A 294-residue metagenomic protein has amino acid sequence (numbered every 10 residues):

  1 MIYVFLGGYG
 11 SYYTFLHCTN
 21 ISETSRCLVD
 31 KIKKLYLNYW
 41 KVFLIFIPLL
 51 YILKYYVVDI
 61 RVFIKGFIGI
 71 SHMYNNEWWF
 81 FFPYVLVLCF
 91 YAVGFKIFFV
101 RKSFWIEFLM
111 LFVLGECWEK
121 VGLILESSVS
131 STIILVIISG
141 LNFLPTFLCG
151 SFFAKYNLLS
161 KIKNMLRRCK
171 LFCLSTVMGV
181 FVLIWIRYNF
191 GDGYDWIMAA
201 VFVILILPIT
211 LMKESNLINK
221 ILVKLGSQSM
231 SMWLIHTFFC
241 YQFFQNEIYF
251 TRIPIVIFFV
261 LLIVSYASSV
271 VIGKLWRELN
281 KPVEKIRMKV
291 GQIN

Functional and structural regions predicted by a protein language model:
M1-L6, Y13-M73, V87, R167-T176 (+2 more regions): Transmembrane alpha-helical segments and their boundary/interface "anchor" motifs in multi-pass integral membrane
M1-Y13, F46, L50-L125, I134-P145: Hydrophobic alpha-helical segments with transmembrane-like composition
F5, Y9-H17, V87, Y91-F99 (+6 more regions): Hydrophobic transmembrane alpha-helices
G7, I32-P48, F82-V93, L109 (+9 more regions): Hydrophobic, lipid-facing residues on alpha-helical transmembrane segments of integral membrane proteins
S25, V29-L37, K65, W79 (+9 more regions): Alpha-helical transmembrane segments of integral membrane proteins
K41-F46, F63-M73, E126-S131, Y156-K163 (+1 more regions): Short juxtamembrane and helix-loop transition motifs at transmembrane-helix boundaries in membrane proteins
I133-S227, S231-W233, F238-L261: Alpha-helical transmembrane segments and terminal signal-anchor/GPI-anchor hydrophobic tails, characterized by long
E278-N294: Membrane-proximal cytoplasmic C-terminal regulatory module of class A 7TM GPCRs
